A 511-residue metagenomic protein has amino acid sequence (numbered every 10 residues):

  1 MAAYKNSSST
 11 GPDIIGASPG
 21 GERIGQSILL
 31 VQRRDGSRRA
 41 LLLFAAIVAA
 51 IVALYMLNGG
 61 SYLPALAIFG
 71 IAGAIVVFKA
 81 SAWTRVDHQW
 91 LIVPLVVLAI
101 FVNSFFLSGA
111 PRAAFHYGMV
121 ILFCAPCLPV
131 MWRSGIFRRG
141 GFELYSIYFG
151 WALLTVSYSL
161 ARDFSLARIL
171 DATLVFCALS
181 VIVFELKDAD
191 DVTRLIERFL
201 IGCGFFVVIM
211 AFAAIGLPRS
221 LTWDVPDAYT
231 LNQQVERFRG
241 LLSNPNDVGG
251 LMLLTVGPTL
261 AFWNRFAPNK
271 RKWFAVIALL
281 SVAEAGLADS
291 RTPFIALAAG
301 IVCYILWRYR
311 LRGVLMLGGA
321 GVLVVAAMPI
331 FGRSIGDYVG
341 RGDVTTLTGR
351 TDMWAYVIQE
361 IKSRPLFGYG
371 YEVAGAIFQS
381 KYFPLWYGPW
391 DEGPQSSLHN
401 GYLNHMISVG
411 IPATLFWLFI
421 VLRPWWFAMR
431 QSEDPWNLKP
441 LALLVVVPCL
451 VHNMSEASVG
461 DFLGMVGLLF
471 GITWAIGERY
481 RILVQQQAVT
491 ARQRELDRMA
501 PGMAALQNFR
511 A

Functional and structural regions predicted by a protein language model:
A3-Y4, T10-G25, L30-P129, L154-Y158 (+1 more regions): N-terminal signal-anchor transmembrane segment
A45-A53, A74-I75, K439-A505, A511: Transmembrane alpha-helices of multi-pass inner-membrane enzymes
I47-I51, F149-V156, L174-A178, R194-Q234 (+1 more regions): Alpha-helical transmembrane segments of multi-pass inner-membrane proteins
L54-I68, F106-F115, Y158, R162-L170 (+6 more regions): Helix-loop-helix junctions and helix-breaking kinks within/between transmembrane helices of multi-pass membrane
Y55-G59, A211-P218, A288, I305-T345 (+2 more regions): A membrane-periplasm/extracellular boundary helix in multi-pass inner-membrane enzymes that assemble envelope glycans
A114-F123, G141-W151, R162-E185, E197-G204: Aromatic-anchored transmembrane helix interface
K270-K272, A299-I301, G313-G318, S408-L450 (+1 more regions): Hydrophobic transmembrane alpha-helices and their immediate junctions
I335-A355, Q359, F367-V409, A428: Long extracytoplasmic/lumenal interhelical loops at the membrane interface of multi-pass membrane proteins
